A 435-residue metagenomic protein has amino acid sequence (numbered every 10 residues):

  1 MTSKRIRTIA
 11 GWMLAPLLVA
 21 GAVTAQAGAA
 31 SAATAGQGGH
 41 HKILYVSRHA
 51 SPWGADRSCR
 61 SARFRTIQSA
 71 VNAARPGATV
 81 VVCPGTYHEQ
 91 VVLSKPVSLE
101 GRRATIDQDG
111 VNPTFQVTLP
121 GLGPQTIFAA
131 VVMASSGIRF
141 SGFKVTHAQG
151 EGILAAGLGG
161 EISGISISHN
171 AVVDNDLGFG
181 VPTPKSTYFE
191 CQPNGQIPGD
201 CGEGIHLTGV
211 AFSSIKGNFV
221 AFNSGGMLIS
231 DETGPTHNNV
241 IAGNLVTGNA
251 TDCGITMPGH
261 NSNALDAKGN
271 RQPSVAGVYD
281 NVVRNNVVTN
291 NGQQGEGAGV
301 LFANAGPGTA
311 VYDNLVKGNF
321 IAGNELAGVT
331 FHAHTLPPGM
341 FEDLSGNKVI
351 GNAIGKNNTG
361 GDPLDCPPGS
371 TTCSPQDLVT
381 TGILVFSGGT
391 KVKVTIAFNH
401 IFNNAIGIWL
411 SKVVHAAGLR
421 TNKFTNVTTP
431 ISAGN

Functional and structural regions predicted by a protein language model:
T2-S31: Secretory targeting and sorting signals
S31-S69: Right-handed parallel beta-helix/beta-solenoid
H49-G54, A78, G85-T86, R103-T105: Acidic glycine-/aspartate-rich tracts in secreted/extracellular proteins
Q68, N72-P76, Y87-E100, I106-S163 (+2 more regions): Extracellular beta-strand-rich solenoid/capping regions of secreted or surface-exposed proteins that bind or remodel
V81, V92, S98-E100, D107 (+20 more regions): Extracellular beta-strand solenoid repeats
I106-I127, A155-G164, S168-G204, G226-P235 (+5 more regions): Acidic/polar low-complexity surface segments
A397-N435: Leucine-rich solenoid repeat scaffolds
